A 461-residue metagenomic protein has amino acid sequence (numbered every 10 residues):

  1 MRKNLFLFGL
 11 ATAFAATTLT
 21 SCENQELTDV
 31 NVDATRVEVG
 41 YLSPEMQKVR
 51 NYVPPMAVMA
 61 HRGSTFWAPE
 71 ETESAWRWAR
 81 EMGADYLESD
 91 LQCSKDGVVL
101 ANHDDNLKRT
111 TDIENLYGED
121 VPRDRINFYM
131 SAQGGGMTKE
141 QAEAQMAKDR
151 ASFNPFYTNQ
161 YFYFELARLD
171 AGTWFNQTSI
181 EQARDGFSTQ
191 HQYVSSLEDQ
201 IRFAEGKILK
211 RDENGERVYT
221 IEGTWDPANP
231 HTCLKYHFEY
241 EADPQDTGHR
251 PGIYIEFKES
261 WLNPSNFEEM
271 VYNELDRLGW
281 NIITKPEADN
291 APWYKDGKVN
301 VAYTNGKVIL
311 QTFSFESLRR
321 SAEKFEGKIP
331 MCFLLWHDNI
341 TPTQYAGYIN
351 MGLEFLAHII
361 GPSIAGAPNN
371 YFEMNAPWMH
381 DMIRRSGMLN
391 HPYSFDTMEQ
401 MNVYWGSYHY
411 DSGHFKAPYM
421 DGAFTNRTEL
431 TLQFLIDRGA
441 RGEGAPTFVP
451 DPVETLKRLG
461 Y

Functional and structural regions predicted by a protein language model:
M1-F8: Bacterial N-terminal signal peptides that target proteins for export
L10-A16: Hydrophobic helical h-region of N-terminal Sec-dependent signal peptides in bacterial secretory/periplasmic proteins
T17-S21: C-terminal motif of bacterial Sec signal peptides marking the signal peptidase cleavage site
C22-Y461: Phosphate-group recognition and catalysis centered on beta-loop-alpha active-site segments
